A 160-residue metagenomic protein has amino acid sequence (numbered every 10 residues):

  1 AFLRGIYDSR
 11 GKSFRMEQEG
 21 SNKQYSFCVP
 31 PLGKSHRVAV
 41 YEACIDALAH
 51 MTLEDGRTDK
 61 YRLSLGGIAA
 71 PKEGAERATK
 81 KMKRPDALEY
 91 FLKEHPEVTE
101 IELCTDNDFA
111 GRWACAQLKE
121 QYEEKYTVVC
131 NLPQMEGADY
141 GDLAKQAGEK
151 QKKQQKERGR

Functional and structural regions predicted by a protein language model:
A1-E94: Phosphate-handling DNA/RNA-contact segment within nucleic-acid enzymes
T52-R160: TOPRIM fold recognition
